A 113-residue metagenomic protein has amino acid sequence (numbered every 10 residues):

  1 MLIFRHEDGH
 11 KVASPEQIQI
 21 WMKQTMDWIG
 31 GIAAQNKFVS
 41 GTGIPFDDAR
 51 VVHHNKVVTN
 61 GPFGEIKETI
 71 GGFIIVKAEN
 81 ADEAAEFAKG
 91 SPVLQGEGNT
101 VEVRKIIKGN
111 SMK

Functional and structural regions predicted by a protein language model:
M1-K113: Conserved, structured core segments of small domains
